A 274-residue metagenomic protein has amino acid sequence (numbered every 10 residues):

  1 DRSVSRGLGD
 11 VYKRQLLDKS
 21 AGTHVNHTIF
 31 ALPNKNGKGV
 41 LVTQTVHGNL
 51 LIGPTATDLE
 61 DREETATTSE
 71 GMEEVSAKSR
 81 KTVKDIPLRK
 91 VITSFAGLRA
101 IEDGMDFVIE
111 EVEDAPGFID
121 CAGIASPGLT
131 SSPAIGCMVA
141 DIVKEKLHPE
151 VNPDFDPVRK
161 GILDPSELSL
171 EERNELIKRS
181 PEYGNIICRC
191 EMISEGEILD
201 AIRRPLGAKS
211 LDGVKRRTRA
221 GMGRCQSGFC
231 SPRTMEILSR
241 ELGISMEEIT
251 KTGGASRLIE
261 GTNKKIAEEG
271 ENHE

Functional and structural regions predicted by a protein language model:
D1-Y12: Single conserved hydrophobic/aromatic residue that forms the stacking wall/gate of nucleotide- or nucleobase-binding
V11, C188-C190, C225, C230: Disulfide-bonded cysteines in secreted/extracellular proteins and peptides
R14-A56: Conserved FAD-binding catalytic core of PHBH/FMO-like flavoproteins
R14-K19, R99-M105, R257-T262: Short, solvent-exposed polar/charged micro-motifs at secondary-structure junctions
P33, G37-G39, T43-H47, D58-I186 (+3 more regions): C-terminal catalytic lobe of FAD-dependent flavoproteins
E63, S194-P205, G228-M246: Iron-sulfur (Fe-S) cluster-binding segments and ferredoxin-like electron-carrier domains, especially [2Fe-2S]
K215-P232, E248-E271: Short Fe-S-cluster ligation motifs
